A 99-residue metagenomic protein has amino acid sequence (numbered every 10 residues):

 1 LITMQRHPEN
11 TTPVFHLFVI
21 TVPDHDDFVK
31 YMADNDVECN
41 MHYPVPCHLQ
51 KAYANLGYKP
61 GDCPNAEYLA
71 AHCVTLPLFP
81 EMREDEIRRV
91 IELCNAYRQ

Functional and structural regions predicted by a protein language model:
L1-Q99: PLP-dependent aminotransferase class I/II
